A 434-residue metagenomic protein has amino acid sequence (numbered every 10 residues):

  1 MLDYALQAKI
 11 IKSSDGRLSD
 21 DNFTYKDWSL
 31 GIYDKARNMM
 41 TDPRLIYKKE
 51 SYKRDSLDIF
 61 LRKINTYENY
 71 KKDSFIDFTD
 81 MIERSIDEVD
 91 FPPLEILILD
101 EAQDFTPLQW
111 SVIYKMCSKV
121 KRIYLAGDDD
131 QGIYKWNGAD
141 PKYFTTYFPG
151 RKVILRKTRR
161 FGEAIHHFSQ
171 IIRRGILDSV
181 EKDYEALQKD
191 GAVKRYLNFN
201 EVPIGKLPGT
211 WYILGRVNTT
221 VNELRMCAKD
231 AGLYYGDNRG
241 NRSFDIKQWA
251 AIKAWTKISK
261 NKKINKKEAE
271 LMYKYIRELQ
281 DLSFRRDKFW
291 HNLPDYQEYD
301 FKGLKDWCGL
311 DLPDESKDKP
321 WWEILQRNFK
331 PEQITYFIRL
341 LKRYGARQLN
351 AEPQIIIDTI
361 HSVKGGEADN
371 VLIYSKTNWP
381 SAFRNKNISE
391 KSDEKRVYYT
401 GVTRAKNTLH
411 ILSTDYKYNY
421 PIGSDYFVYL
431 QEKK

Functional and structural regions predicted by a protein language model:
M1-W28, K229-G232, G236-F244: Conserved P-loop NTPase-based nucleic-acid remodeling module centered on helicase motor cores
K9-I98, P107-V112, L125, K135: Accessory N-terminal region flanking or inserted into the helicase ATPase core in nucleic-acid motor proteins
D21-T41, P208-A231: Amphipathic alpha-helical "lid/sensor" segments that cap RecA-like P-loop NTPase cores
D90-L94, P203-G209, T403-R404: Flexible, charged surface loops at secondary-structure boundaries
I96, Q103-D190, Y212-C227, N238-I246 (+6 more regions): Conserved helicase motor core of SF1/SF2 NTP-dependent helicases
Q170-I204, L214-A231, G236-Y296: Helicase-core coupling region on the C-terminal RecA-like lobe
K257-L412: Conserved helicase C-terminal RecA-like lobe
K417-S424: Short, charged/polar "capping" segments at the starts of alpha-helices and the immediately preceding loops
